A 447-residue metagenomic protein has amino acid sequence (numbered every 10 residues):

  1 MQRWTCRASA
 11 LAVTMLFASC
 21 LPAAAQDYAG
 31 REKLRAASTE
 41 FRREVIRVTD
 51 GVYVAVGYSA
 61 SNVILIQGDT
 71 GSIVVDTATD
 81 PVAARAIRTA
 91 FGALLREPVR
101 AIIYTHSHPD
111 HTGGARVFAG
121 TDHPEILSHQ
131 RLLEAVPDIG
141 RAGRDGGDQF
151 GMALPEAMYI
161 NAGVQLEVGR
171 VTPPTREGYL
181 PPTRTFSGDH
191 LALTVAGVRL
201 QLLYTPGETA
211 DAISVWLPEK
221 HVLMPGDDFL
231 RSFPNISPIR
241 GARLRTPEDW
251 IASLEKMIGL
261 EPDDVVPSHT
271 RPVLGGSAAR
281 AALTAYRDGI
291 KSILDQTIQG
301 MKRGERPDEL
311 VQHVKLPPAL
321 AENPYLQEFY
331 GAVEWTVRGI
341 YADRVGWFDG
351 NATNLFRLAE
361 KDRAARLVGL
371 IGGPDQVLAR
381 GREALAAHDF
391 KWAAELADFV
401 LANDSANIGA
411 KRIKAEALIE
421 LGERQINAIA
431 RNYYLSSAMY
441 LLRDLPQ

Functional and structural regions predicted by a protein language model:
M1-L11: Bacterial N-terminal signal peptides that target proteins for export
S9-C20: Bacterial N-terminal signal peptides
Q26-R35, R144-D145, Y159-G163, E167 (+3 more regions): Accessory terminal helices/loops
A29, R47, E134-Y204, D249-E261: Metallo-beta-lactamase
E40-F41, V45-V48, D69-G71, P81-S128 (+1 more regions): Active-site metal-binding motif and surrounding structural segment of the metallo-beta-lactamase
R42-L95, S214-D227: Conserved beta-strand hairpin/beta-sheet module of binuclear metal-dependent hydrolase folds, prominently
G51, I66, D76, F91 (+10 more regions): Divalent metal-coordination and catalytic microenvironments
G71-S72, T79-P81, P174, L180 (+2 more regions): Metallo-beta-lactamase
